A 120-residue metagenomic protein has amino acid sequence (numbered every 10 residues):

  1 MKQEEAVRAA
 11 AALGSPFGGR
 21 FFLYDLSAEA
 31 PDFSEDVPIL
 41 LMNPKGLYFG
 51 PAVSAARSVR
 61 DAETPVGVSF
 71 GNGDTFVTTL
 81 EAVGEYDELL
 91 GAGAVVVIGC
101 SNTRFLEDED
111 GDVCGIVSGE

Functional and structural regions predicted by a protein language model:
M1-P38: Class I SAM-dependent methyltransferase SAM-binding "motif I" and its flanking Rossmann-like core
F33-E120: A contiguous loop/helix-start segment that scaffolds small-molecule binding in enzyme catalytic cores
